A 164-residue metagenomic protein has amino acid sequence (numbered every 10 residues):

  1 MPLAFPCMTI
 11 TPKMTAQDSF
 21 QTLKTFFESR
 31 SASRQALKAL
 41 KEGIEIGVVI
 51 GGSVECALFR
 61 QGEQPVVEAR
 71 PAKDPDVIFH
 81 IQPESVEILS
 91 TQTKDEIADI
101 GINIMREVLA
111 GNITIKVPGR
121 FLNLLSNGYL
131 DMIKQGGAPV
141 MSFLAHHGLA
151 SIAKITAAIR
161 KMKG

Functional and structural regions predicted by a protein language model:
P2-G164: Feature captures hydrophobic
